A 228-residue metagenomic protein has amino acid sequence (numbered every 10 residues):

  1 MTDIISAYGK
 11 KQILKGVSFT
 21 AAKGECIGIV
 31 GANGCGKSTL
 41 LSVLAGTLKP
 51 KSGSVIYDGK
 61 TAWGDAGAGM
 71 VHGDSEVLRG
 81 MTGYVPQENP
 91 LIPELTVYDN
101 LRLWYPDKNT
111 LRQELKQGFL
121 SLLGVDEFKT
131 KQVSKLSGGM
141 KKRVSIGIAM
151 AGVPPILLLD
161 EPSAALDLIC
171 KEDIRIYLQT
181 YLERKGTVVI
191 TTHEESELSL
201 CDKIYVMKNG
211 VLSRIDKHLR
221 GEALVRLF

Functional and structural regions predicted by a protein language model:
V30-A32: The feature captures the beta-strand-to-loop junction immediately N-terminal to the Walker
A45: Helix-to-loop junction immediately C-terminal to a conserved catalytic motif
G53-L78: Conserved ABC transporter NBD signature motif
E88, P93-D107: Q-loop/switch helix immediately C-terminal to the Walker
R102, Q113-F128: Conserved ABC ATPase "signature" region
L157-E161: Catalytic Walker B motif of ABC-type/P-loop ATPase nucleotide-binding domains
